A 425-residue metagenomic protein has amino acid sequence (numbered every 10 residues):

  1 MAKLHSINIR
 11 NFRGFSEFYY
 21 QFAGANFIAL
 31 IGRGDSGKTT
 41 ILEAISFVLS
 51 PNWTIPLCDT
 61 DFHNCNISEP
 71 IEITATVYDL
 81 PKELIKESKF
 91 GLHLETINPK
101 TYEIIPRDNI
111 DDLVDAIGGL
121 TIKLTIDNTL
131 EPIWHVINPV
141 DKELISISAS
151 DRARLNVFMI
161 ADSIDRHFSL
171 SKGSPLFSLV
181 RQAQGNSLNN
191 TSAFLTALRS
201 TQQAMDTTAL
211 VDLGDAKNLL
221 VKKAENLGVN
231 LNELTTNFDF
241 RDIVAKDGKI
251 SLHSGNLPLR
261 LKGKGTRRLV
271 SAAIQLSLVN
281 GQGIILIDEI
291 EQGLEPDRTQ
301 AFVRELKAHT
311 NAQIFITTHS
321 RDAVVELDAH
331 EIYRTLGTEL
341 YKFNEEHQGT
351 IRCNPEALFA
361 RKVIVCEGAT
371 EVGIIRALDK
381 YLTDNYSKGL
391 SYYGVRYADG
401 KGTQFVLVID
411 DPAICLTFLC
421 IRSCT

Functional and structural regions predicted by a protein language model:
M1-S50, K246-V363, T370-L382: Switch/communication elements of ASCE P-loop NTPase nucleotide-binding domains
F22, N64-E69, L113-I117, I126 (+5 more regions): Conserved catalytic network of the ASCE P-loop NTPase/AAA+ motor domain
L42-A116: Conserved P-loop NTP-binding catalytic core
S68-I73, G118-L120, A153-V157, G281-Q282 (+5 more regions): Short glycine-/polar-rich loops that comprise or flank the Walker A/P-loop and associated switch/sensor motifs
K86-T201: Electropositive, glycine-dotted interaction segments that contact anionic polymers or phosphate-rich ligands
S163, T318-R321, G368-A369, R422-C424: A short beta-strand-to-loop transition that corresponds to the Sensor-1 phosphate-sensing loop of AAA+ P-loop ATPases
R181-R267, I274-I284: Extended helical coiled-coil dimerization/tether regions that scaffold and oligomerize large DNA-maintenance assemblies
E371-T425: Conserved helicase/translocase motor-coupling segment
